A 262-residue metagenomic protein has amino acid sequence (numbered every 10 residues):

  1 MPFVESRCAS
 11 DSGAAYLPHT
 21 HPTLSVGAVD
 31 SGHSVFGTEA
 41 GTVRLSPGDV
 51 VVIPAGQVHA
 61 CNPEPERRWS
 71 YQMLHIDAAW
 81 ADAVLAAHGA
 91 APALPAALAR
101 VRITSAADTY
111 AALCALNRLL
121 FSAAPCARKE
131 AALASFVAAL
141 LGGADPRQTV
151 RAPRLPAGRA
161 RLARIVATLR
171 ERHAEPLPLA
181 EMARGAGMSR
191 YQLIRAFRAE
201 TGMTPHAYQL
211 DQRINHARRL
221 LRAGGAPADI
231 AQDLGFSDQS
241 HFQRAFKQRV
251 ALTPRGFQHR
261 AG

Functional and structural regions predicted by a protein language model:
M1-L94: N-terminal regulatory/effector-sensing and dimerization cores that precede helix-turn-helix DNA-binding domains
E39, E64, A87-H88, G143 (+3 more regions): Residue-level signal for well-ordered alpha-helical positions
G48, L193, F197, H241-F242 (+1 more regions): Short hydrophobic/aromatic patch on the recognition helix
H75, P178, Q192: Conserved beta-strand segments that form the floor/walls of ligand-binding pockets within enzyme and binding domains
P92-Y110, R118-A186, A199-D211: Short, Lys/Arg-enriched, Trp-marked, Pro/Gly-tolerant hinge/linker segments that flank
A167-A180, M188, R198-Q243, L252 (+1 more regions): Terminal helix-turn-helix DNA-binding modules in bacterial transcription factors
